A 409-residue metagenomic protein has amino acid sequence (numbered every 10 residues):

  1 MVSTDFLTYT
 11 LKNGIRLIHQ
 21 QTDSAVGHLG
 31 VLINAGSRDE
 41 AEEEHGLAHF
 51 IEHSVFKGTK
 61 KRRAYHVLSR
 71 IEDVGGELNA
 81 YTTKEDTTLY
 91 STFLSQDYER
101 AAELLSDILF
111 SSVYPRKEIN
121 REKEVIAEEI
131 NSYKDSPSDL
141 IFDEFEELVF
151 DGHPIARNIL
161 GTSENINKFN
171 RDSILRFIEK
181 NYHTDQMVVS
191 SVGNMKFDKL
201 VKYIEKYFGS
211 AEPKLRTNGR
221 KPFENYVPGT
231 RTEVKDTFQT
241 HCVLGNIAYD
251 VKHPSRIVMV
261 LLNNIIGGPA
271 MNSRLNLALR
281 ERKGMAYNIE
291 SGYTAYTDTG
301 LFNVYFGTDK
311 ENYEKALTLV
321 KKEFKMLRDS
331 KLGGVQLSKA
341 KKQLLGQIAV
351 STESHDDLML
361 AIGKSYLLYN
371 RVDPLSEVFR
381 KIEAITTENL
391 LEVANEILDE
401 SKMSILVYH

Functional and structural regions predicted by a protein language model:
M1-V26: N- or domain-start disorder-to-order transition segments that initiate the globular core
Y9, L17, V31-I33, S91 (+2 more regions): Preference for bulky hydrophobic residues occupying beta-strand positions in well-ordered beta-sheet regions
Q21-D23, G30-L32, K214-N272: His/Glu-based metal-binding/catalytic segments typifying zinc-dependent metallopeptidases
D23, H28-T92, P269-M285: M16/MPP (pitrilysin/insulinase) zinc-metallopeptidase core fold and M16-derived inactive scaffolds
H49, H53, H153, H241: Histidine-centered active-site/metal-ligand motif
H66-R216, P222, E233, C242 (+3 more regions): Charge-rich, well-structured scaffold segments of protease-associated domains
